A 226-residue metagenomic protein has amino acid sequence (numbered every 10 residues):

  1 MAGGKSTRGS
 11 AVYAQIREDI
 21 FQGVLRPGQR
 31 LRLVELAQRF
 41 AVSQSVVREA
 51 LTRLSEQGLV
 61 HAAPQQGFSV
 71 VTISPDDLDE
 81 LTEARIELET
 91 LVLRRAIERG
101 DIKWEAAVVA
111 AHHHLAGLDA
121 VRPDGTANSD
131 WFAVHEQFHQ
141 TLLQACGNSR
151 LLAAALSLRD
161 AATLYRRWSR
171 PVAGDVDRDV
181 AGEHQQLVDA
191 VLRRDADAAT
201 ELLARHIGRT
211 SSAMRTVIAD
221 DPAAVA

Functional and structural regions predicted by a protein language model:
M1, P75-D79, A96-D101, R122-T126 (+2 more regions): A ubiquitous short alpha-helical element
M1-E98, T216-A226: Short linear motifs at protein or domain termini
G4, R8, E80-A84, K103-A107 (+3 more regions): A generic short alpha-helical patch detector that favors 3-5-residue windows in or near N-terminal regions
A11, Q65, L88, A110 (+2 more regions): Alpha-helix N-cap/N′ positions at the starts of helices
R39, P171-A226: C-terminal regulatory/effector modules of DNA-binding transcriptional regulators
I102-W168, G182-A190, A198-R209: Conserved amphipathic alpha-helical segments that form helical-bundle/coiled-coil interaction surfaces
